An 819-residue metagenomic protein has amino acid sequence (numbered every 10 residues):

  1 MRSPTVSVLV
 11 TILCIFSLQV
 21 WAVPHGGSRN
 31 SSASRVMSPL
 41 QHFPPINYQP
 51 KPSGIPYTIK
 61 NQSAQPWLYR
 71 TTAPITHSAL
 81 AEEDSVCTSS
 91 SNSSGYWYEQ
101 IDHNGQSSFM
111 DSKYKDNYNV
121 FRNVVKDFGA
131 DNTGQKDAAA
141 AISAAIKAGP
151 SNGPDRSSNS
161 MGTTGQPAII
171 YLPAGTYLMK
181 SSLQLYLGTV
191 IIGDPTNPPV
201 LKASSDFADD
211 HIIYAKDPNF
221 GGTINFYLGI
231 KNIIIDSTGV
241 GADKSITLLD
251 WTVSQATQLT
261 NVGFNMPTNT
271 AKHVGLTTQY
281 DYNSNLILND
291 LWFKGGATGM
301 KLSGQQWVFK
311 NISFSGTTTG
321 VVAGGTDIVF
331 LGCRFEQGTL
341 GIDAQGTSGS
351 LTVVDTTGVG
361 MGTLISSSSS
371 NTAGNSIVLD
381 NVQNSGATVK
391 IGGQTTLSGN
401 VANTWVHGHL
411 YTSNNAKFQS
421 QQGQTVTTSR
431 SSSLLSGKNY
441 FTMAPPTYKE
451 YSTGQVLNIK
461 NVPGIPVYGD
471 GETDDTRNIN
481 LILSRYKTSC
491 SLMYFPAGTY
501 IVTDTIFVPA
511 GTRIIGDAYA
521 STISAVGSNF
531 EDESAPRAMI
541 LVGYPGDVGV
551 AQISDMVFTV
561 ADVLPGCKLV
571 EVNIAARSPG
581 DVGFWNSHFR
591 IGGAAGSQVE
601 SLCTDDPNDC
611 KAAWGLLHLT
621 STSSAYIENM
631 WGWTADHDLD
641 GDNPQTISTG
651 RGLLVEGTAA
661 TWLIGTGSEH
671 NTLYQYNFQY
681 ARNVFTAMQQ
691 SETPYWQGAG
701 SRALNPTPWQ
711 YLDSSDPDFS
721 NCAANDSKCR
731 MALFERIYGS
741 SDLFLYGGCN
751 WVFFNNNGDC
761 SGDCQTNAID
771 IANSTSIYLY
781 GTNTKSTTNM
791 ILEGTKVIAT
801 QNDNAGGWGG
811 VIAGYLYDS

Functional and structural regions predicted by a protein language model:
R2-V6, T11-I169, S182, T196-V240 (+21 more regions): Extracellular "leader-to-stem" segments immediately downstream of a signal peptide or signal-anchor in secreted/lumenal
P154, P167-T176, K180-T189, C490-T512 (+2 more regions): Conserved SET/PR-domain catalytic core that frames the SAM/AdoMet-binding pocket
G175, K180-S204, L228, D504-A525: Beta-solenoid repeat scaffold
S181, T189, G295-A297, Q305-T319 (+8 more regions): Internal alpha-helical scaffold/solenoid segments in large eukaryotic proteins
L481-Y486, L492-I501, T505, G650-Y680 (+5 more regions): C-terminal, well-structured subdomains that either form a transmembrane helix-short loop-helix hairpin in multi-pass
Y680-W696, S701-P708: Active/binding-pocket-proximal capping segment
C749, T766-S774, Y778, T782-N783 (+1 more regions): Long, ordered, helix-rich scaffold segments
